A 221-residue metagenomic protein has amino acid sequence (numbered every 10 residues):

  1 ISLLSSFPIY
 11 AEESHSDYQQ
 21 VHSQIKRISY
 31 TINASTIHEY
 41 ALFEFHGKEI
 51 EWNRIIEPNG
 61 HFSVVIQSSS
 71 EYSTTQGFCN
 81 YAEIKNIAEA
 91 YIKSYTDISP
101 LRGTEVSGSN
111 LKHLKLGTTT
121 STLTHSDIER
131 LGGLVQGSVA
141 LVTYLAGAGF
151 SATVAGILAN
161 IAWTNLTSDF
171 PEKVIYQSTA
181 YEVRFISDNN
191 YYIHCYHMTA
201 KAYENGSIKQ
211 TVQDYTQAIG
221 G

Functional and structural regions predicted by a protein language model:
I1-S5: Bacterial N-terminal signal peptides
F7-T124: N-terminal propeptides/leader regions of secreted preproproteins that are proteolytically removed before maturation
P8-Y10, V142, A155: Charged, compositionally biased non-catalytic regions
E89-L145, N165-A200: Add "or lipid-surface remodeling" -> "...that mediate pore formation, membrane permeabilization, membrane fusion
A146-T153: Transmembrane helix interruption/hinge and helix-loop junction motifs
V154-W163: Short, glycine/alanine-rich amphipathic alpha-helical segment that often forms an alpha-turn-alpha hairpin
N205-G221: Short, low-complexity, Pro/Ser/Thr/Gly-rich segments in the mature regions of secreted, periplasmic
